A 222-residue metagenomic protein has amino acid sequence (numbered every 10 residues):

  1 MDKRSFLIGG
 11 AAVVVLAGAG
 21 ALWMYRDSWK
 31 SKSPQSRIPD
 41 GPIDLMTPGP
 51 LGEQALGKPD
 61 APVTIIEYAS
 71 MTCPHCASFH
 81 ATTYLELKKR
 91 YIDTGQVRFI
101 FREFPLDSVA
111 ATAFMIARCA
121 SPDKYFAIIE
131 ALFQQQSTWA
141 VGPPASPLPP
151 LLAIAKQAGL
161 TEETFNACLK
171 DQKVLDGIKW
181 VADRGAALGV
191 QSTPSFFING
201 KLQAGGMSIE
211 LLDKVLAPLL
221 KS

Functional and structural regions predicted by a protein language model:
D2-P105, K179-A182, K221-S222: Extracytoplasmic thiol/disulfide redox context detector
D2-Y25, W29-S36, S70, A153-S222: C-terminal cap of thioredoxin/glutaredoxin-like
P50-L51, Q134, I198: Residue-level signal for pocket-adjacent positions within structured domains
G52, T112, F165: Glycine-rich, flexible loop/turn motifs
A69-T72, A77-K156: Structural alpha/beta surface segment adjacent to cysteine/selenocysteine redox centers across thiol/disulfide enzymes
